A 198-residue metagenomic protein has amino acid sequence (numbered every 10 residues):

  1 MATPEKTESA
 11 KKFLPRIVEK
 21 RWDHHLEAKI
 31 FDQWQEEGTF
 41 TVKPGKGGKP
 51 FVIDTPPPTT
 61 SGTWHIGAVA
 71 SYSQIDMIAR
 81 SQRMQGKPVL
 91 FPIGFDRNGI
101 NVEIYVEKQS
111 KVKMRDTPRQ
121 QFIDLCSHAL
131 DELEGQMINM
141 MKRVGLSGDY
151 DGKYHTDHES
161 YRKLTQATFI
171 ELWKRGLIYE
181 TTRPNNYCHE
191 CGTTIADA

Functional and structural regions predicted by a protein language model:
A2-A198: N-terminal, positively charged nucleic-acid-binding surface of large information/translation enzymes
